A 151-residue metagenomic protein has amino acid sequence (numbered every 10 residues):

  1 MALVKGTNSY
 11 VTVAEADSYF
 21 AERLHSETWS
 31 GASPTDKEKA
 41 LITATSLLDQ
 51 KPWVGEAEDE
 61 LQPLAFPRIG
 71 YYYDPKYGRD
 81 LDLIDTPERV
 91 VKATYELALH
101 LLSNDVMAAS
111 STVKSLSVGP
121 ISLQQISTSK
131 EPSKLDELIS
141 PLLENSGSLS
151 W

Functional and structural regions predicted by a protein language model:
M1-W151: Divalent metal-cofactor coordination and adjacent catalytic microenvironments
